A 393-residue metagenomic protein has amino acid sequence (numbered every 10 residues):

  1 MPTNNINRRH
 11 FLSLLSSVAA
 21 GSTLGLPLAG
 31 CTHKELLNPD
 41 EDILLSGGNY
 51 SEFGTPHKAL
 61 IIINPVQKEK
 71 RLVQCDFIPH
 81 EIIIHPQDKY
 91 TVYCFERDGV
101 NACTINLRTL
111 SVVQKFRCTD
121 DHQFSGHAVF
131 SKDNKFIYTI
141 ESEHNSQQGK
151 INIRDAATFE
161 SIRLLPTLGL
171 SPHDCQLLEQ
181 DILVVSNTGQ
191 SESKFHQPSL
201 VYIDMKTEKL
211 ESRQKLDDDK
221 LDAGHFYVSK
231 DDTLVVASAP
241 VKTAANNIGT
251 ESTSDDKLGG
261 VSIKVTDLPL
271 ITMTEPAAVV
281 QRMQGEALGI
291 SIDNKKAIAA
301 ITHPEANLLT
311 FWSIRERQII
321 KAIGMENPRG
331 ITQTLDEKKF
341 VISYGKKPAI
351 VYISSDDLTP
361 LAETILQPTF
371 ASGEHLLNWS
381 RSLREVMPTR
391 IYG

Functional and structural regions predicted by a protein language model:
P2-N4, H10-H33: N-terminal export signals
E52-P56, F95-D98, H144-G149, E192-Q197 (+2 more regions): Short, solvent-exposed loop/turn segments at conserved positions within beta-propeller repeat blades
I62, I151-D155, Q197-K206, D256-T266: Beta-propeller blade signature
L72-F77, R117-D120, L165-L168, Q214-D219 (+3 more regions): Surface loop/turn motifs at the tips and blade-to-blade linkers of beta-strand repeat domains
V73-F130: Blade-loop segments of beta-propeller domains
F77-I84, Q123-V129, L170-Q176, L221-F226 (+3 more regions): Repeated scaffold domains used in trafficking and secretory/extracellular systems, primarily beta-propellers
P86-D88, K132-D133, L178-E179, S229-D231 (+2 more regions): Residue-level detector of Asp-centered blade-edge/turn motifs that repeat once per structural unit in beta-propeller
T119-V129, T139-L178: Asp-box/WD-like beta-propeller blade repeats and closely related beta-sheet repeat scaffolds
